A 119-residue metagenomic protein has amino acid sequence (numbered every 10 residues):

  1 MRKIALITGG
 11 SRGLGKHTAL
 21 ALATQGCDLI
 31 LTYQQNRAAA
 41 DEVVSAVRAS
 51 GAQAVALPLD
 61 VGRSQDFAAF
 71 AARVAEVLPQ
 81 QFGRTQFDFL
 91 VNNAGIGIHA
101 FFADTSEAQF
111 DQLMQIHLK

Functional and structural regions predicted by a protein language model:
M1-I30: Canonical Rossmann dinucleotide-binding motif of NAD(H)/NADP(H)-dependent dehydrogenases/reductases, specifically
I4-I7, F87-V91: Conserved hydrophobic beta-strands of the Rossmann-like cofactor-binding core in SDR/related NAD(P)H-dependent
Q25-E42: Conserved glycine-rich Rossmann-like NAD(P)H-binding loop of the short-chain dehydrogenase/reductase
R37, P58-R73, E107: The beta1-alpha1 cofactor-binding region of Rossmann-like NAD(H)/NADP(H)-dependent oxidoreductases
A54-A56: Hydrophobic/aromatic anchor residues within beta-strands of the central parallel beta-sheet of Rossmann-like
F87, F101-F102, S106-M114: Substrate-binding pocket helix/loop in short-chain dehydrogenase/reductase
N93-I98: Conserved NAD(P)H cofactor-binding loop of Rossmann-fold oxidoreductase domains
